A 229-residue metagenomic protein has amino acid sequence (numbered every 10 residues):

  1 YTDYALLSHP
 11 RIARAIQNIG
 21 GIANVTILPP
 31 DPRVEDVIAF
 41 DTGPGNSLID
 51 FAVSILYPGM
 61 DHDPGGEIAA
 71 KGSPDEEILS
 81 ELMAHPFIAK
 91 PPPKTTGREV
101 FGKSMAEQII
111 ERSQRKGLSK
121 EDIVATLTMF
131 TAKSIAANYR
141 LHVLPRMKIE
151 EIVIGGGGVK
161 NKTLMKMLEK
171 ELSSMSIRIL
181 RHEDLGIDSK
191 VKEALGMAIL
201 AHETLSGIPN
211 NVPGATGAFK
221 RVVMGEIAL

Functional and structural regions predicted by a protein language model:
Y1-R14: Conserved phosphate-binding catalytic cores of ATP/NTP-utilizing and phosphoryl-transfer enzymes
R14-N18, A39: Short glycine-aspartate micro-motif
A23-L28, D50: Short beta-strand scaffold segments in enzyme catalytic cores
P32-A132, A136, K220-L229: Conserved ATP-utilizing enzyme core subdomain
S113, A137-I149: Phosphate/pyrophosphate-binding loops at sites that engage ATP/ADP/AMP, CoA/4′-phosphopantetheine, polyphosphate
A125, M129, L180-L229: Glycine-rich phosphate-binding/hydrolytic loop that grips phosphoryl groups
I149-E171: Glycine-rich phosphate-binding loops at beta-strand->alpha-helix junctions
